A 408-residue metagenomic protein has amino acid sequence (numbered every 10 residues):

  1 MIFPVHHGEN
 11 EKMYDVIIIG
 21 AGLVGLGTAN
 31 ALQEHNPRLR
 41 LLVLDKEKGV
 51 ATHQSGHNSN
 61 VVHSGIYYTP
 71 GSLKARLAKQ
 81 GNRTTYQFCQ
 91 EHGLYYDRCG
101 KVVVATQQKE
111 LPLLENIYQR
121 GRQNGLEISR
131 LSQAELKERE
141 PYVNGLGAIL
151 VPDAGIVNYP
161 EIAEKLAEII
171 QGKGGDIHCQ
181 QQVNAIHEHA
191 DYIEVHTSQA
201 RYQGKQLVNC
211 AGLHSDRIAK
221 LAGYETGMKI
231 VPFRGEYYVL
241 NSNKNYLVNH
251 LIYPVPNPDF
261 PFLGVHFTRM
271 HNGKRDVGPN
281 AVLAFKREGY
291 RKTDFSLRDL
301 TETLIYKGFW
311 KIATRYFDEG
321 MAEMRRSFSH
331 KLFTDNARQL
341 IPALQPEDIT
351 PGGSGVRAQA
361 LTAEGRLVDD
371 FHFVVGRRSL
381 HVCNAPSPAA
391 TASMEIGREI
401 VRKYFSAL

Functional and structural regions predicted by a protein language model:
K12-V24: Beta1/beta-strand and adjacent pyrophosphate-binding region of the FAD-binding site in flavoprotein oxidoreductases
G27, I186-F295: Flavin-dependent oxidoreductases
Q33-S55: Glycine-rich FAD pyrophosphate-binding loop
N60-E135, G145, G264-V265, D276 (+2 more regions): Dinucleotide-binding Rossmann-like beta1-alpha1 core, especially the glycine-rich loop that anchors the ADP
P70-Q80, V104-L113, L150-E168, M324-S329 (+1 more regions): Short beta-strand to alpha-helix junction loop
I149-K205, M394, R398-K403: Helical element adjacent to the flavin cofactor pocket in flavoenzyme catalytic cores
E225-G227, K244, M270, V277-S354: Flavin-binding catalytic cores
I312, Y316-L408: C-terminal catalytic lobe of FAD-dependent flavoproteins
